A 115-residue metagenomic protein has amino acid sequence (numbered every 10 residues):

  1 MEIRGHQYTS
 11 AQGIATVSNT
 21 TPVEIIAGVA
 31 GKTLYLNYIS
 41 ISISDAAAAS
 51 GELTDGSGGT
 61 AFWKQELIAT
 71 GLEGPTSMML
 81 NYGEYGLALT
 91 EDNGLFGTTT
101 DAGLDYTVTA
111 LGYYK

Functional and structural regions predicted by a protein language model:
M1-L34, Y38, D92, T98-K115: C-terminal interaction-tip segments
A11-G13, F62-G71: Solvent-exposed serine/threonine-rich low-complexity stretches and specific carbohydrate-binding patches
D45-Q65: Short, surface-exposed beta-strand/strand-loop-strand elements in extracellular ectodomains
E52-G56, G94-T99: Short conserved beta-strand and strand-loop elements enriched in small hydrophobics with frequent Asp/Gly
G71-G94, T100: Beta-sandwich interaction modules
